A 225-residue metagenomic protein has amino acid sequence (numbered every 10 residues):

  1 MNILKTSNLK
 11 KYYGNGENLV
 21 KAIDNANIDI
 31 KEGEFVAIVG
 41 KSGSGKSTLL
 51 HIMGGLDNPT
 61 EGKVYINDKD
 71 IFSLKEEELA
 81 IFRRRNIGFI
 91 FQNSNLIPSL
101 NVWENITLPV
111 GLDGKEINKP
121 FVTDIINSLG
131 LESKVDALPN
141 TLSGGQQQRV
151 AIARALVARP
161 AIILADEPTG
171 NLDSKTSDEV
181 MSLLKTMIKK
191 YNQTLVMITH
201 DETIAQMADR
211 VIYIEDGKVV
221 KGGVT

Functional and structural regions predicted by a protein language model:
M1-N2, V224-T225: Short, Lys/Arg-enriched, disordered terminal segments
I3-M207, V211-I214: ABC family nucleotide-binding domain
V211-V224: H-loop (His-switch) and adjacent beta-strand-loop-beta switch element of ABC-type ATPase nucleotide-binding domains
